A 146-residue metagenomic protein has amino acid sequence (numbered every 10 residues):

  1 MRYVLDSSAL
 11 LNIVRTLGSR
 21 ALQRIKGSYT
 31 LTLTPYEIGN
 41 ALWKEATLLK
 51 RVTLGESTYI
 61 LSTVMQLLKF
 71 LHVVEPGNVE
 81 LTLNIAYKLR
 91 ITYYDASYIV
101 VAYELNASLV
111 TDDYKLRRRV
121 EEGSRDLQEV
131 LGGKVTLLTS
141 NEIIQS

Functional and structural regions predicted by a protein language model:
M1-P35, K50-G55: Short, well-structured N-terminal submotif of metal-dependent ribonuclease cores
N12, N40, R118: Alpha-helical elements of the RecA-like P-loop NTPase motor core of helicases
P35, G39, L61, V79-T82: A general structural signal for well-ordered alpha-helical segments in protein cores
N40-T47, Y103-E104: Short glycine/serine- and small hydrophobic-enriched flexible loop segments
K50-G55, M65-P76: Helix-adjacent hinge/juxtasegments
F70-R119: Active-site neighborhoods of divalent-metal-dependent phosphate/nucleic-acid chemistry enzymes
T111-S146: Acidic, PIN/NYN-like endoribonuclease modules and their adjacent C-terminal/linker elements
